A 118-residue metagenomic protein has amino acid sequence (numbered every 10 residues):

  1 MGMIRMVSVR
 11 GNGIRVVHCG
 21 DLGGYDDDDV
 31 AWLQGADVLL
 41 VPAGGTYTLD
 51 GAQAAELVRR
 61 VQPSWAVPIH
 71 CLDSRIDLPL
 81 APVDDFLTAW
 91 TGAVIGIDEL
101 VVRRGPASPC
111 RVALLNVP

Functional and structural regions predicted by a protein language model:
M1-G35, T46-L49, I97-P118: Core dinuclear metal-dependent hydrolase active-site scaffold
G2, L33-Q34, D50-E56, Q62 (+1 more regions): Charged helix-capping and loop-helix junction motifs
V7-G11, A36-V38, P79-L87: A generic short-segment signal for beta-strand/edge and adjacent turn/coil regions
G13-H18, V41-P42, L87-A93: Short linear motifs at secondary-structure transitions and domain/linker junctions
D37-V41, G45, A54-C71: Proline-aspartate-enriched helix->loop->beta-strand connector
T48-G51, S74: An accessory alpha-helical subdomain
R60-V61, W65-P118: Binuclear metal-ion centers of metallo-dependent hydrolases, dominated by the metallo-beta-lactamase
